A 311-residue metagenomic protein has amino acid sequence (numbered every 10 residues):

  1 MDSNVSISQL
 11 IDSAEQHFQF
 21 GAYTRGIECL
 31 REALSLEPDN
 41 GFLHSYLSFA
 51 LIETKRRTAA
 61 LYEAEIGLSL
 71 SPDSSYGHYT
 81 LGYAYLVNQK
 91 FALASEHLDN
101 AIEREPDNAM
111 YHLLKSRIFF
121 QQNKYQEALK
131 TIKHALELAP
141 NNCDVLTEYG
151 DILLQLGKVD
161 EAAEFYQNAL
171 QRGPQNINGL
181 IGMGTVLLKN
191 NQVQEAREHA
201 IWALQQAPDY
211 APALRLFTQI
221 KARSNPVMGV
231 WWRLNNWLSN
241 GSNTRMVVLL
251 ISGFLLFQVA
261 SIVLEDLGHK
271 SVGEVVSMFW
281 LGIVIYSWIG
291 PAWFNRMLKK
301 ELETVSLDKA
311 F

Functional and structural regions predicted by a protein language model:
V5-F42, Y46-E53, Y83, V87: Alpha-helical segment of the N-proximal tetratricopeptide repeat
Q19-F20, E53-T54, V87-N88, Q121-Q122 (+3 more regions): Register position in tetratricopeptide repeats
E32-A33, I66-G67, N100-A101, H134-A135 (+2 more regions): Canonical positions in the second alpha-helix
